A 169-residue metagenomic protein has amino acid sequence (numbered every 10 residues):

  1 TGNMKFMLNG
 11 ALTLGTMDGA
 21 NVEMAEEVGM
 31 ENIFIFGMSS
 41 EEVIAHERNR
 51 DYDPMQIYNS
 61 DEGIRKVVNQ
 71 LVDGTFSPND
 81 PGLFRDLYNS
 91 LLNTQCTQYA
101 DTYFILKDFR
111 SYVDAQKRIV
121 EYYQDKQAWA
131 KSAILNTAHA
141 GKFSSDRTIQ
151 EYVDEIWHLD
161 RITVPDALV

Functional and structural regions predicted by a protein language model:
T1-K142, R147, E151-V169: Catalytic binding pocket for nucleotide-activated donors in carbohydrate/polymer assembly enzymes
